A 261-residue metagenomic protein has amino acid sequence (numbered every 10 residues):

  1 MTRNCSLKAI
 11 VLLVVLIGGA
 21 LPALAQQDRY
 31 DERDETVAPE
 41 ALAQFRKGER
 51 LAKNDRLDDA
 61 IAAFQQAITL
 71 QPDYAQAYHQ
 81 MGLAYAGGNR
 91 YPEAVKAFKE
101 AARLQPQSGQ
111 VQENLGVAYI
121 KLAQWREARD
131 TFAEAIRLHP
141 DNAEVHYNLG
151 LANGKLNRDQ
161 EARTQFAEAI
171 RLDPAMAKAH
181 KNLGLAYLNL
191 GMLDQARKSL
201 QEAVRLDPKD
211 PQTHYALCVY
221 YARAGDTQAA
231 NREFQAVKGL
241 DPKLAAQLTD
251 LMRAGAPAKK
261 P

Functional and structural regions predicted by a protein language model:
I10-A20: Bacterial N-terminal signal peptides
L21-D58, A62-Q65: N-terminal leader/linker segments that initiate helical-solenoid repeat arrays
Q26-V37, Y215-P261: Terminal, low-structured helical/coil segments at or just beyond the last alpha-helical repeat
D34, A41, A75-Q76, G109-Q110 (+5 more regions): Helix-start (N-cap) detector for alpha-helical repeat units in TPR-like alpha-solenoids, especially tetratricopeptide
R46, Q80, N114, K121 (+4 more regions): Canonical tetratricopeptide repeat
K53-Q66, G87-E100, Q110, K121-E134 (+4 more regions): Structural signature of tandem alpha-helical TPR/SEL1-like repeats, specifically the intra-repeat loop/turn
L70, L104, L138, L172 (+2 more regions): Structural marker of alpha-solenoid helical repeat scaffolds
